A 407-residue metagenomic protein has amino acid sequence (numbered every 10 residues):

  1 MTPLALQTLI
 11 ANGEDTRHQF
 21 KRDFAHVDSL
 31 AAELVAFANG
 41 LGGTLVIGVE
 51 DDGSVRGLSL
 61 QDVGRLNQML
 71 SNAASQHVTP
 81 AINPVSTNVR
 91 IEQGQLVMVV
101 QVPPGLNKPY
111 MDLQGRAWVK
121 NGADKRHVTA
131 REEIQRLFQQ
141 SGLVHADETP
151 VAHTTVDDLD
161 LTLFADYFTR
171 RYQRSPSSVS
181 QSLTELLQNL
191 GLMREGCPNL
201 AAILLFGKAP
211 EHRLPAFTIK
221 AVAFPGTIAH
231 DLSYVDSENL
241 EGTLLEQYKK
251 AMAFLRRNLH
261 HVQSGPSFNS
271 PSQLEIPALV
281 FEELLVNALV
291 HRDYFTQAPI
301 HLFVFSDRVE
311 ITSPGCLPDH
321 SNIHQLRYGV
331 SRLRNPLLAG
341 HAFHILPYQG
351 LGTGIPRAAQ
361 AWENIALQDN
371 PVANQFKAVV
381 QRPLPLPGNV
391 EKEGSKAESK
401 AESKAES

Functional and structural regions predicted by a protein language model:
M1-P387: Conserved N-terminal catalytic/coupling substructures associated with nucleotide/phosphate chemistry
N374-E406: Conserved alpha/beta core segments of nucleic-acid transaction machinery
